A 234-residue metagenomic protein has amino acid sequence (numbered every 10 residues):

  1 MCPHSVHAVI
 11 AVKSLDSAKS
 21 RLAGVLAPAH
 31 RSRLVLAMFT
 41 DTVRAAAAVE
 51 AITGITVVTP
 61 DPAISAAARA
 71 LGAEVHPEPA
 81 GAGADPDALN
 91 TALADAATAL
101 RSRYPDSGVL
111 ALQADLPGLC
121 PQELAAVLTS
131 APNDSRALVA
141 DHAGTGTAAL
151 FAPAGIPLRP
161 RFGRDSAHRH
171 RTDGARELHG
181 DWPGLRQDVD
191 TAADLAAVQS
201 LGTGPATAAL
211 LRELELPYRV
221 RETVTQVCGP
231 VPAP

Functional and structural regions predicted by a protein language model:
M1-L22: N-terminal nucleotide-binding beta1-loop-alpha1 segment
V35-I52: A short, N-terminal amphipathic alpha-helix
A51-V75: Acidic donor-binding segment of Leloir-type glycosyltransferases
A67-G108, S166: Short phosphate-binding loop-to-helix
L112: Catalytic metal- and UDP-sugar-binding loop of GT-A-like glycosyltransferases, i.e., residues flanking the conserved
L116-T145: Conserved donor-nucleotide/metal-binding helix-loop-beta segment in metal-dependent transferases, i.e., the alpha-helix
A148-A175: Short, glycine-/small-residue-rich phosphate/pyrophosphate-handling segment
D165-P234: Conserved alpha/beta core of the MobA/IspD/sugar-nucleotide pyrophosphorylase nucleotidyltransferase superfamily
